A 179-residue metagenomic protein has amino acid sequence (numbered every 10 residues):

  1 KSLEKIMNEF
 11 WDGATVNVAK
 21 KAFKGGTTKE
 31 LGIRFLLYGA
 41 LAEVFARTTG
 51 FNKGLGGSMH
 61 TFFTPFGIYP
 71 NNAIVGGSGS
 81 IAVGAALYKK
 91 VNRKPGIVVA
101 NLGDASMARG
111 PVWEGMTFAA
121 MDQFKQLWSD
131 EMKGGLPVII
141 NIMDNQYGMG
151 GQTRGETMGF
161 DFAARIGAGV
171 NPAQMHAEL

Functional and structural regions predicted by a protein language model:
K1-L136, Q152-P172: Cofactor-binding active-site loop characterized by glycine-rich and histidine/acidic residues
I139-D144: Short internal beta-strands
Q146-M149: Short gly/pro/ser/thr-enriched loop/turn and capping motifs at secondary-structure boundaries
A173-L179: Short acidic-hydrophobic, aromatic-tinged amphipathic segments that line or gate anion-handling sites
